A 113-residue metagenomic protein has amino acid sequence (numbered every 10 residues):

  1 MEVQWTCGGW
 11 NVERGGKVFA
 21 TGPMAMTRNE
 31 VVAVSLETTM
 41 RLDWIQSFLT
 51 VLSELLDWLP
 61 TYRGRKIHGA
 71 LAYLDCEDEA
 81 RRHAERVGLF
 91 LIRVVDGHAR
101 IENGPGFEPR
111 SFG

Functional and structural regions predicted by a protein language model:
E2-R28: Active-site metal-binding core of divalent-cation-utilizing nuclease and nuclease-like domains
V3, G64-I67: A broad structural signal for short, well-ordered beta-strand segments within beta-sheet-rich domains
V18-F19, D43, D78-E79: Charged, alpha-helix-enriched surfaces in structured cytosolic catalytic cores of large nucleotide-utilizing machines
T21-L55, G69: Conserved catalytic cores of phosphodiester-cleaving nucleases, focusing on short active-site segments
T39-L42, R63, L74: Short, well-ordered coil↔helix boundary/capping segments
E54-R65, R86: Arginine/glycine-rich "motif VI" loop of SF2 helicases in the C-terminal RecA-like domain
K66-G113: Domain-level recognition of nuclease-like catalytic cores that cleave nucleotide substrates
